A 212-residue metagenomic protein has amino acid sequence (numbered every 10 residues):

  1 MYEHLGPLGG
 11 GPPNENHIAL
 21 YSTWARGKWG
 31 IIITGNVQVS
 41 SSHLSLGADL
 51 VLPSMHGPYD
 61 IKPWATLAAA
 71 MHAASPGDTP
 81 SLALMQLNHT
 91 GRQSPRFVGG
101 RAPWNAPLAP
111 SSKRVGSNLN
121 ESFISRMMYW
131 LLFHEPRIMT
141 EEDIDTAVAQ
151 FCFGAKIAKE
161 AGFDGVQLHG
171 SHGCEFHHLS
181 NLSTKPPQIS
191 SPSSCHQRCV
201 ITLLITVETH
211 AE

Functional and structural regions predicted by a protein language model:
M1-H4, V37-L44, H172-G173, S180-K185 (+1 more regions): Short connector loops/turns at beta-strand edges and beta->alpha or beta->beta junctions
M1-T90, F97-G99, P136, A147 (+1 more regions): N-terminal capping/small domains of soluble enzymes
N14, S54, H134-I144, V148 (+3 more regions): Active-site oxyanion-binding pockets that recognize sulfate/phosphate
I32-N36, P80-L87, A161-E175, E212: Short beta-strand segments at enzyme active-site cores
D49-S81, L179-E212: Alpha-helix-loop-beta-strand connector modules within alpha/beta enzyme cores
P63, L67, T140-D143, A147-Q150 (+5 more regions): General structural feature for long, well-ordered alpha-helical segments within catalytic domains of soluble enzymes
H72, P80-L82, N88-I157, A161: Non-globular sequence segments
S94-G100, H177-N181, C199: Short acidic, glycine/serine/threonine-rich loops at helix termini
